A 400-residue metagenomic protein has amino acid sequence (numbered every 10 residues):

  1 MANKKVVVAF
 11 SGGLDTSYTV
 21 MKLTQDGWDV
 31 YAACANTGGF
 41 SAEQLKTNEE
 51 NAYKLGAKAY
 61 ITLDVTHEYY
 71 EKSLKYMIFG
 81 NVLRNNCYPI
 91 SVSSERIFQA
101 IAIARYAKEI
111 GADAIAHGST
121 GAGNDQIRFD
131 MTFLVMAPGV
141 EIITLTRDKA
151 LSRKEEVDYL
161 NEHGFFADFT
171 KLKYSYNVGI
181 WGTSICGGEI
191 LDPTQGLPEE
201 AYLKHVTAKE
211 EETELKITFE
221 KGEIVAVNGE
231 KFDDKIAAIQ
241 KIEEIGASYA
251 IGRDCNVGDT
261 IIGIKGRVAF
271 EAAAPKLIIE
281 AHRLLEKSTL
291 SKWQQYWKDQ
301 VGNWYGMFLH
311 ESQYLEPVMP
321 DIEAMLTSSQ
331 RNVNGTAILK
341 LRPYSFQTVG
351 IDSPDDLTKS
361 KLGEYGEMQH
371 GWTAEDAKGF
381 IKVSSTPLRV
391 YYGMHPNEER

Functional and structural regions predicted by a protein language model:
A2-R400: Nucleotide-activated chemistry modules centered on ATP-dependent adenylation/adenylyltransferase
